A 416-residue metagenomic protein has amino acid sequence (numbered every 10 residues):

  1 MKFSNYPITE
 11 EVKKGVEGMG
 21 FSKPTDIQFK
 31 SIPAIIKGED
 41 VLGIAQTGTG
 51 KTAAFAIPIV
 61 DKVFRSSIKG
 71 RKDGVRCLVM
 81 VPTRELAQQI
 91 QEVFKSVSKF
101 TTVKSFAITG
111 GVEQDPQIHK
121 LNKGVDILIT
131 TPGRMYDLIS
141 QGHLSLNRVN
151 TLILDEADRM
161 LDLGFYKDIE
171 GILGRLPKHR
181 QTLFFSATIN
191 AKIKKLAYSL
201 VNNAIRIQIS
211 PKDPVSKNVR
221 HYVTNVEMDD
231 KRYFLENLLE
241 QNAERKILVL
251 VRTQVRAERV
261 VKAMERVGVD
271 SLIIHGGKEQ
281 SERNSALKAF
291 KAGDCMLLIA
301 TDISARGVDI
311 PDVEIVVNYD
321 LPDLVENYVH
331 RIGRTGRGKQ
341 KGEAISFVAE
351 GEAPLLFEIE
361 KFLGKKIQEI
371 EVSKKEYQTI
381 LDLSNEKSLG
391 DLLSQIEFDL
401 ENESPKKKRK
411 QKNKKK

Functional and structural regions predicted by a protein language model:
M1, K69-G70, A292, I370 (+1 more regions): Basic Arg/Gly/Lys-rich low-complexity intrinsically disordered segments
K2-L383: Conserved helicase RecA-like core
